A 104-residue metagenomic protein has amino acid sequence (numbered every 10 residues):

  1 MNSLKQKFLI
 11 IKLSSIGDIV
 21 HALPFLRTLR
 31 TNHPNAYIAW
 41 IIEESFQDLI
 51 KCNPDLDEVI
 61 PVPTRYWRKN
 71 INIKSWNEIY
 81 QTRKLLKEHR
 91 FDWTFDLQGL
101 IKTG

Functional and structural regions predicted by a protein language model:
M1-G104: Catalytic machinery of carbohydrate-active enzymes, primarily nucleotide-sugar-dependent glycosyltransferases
